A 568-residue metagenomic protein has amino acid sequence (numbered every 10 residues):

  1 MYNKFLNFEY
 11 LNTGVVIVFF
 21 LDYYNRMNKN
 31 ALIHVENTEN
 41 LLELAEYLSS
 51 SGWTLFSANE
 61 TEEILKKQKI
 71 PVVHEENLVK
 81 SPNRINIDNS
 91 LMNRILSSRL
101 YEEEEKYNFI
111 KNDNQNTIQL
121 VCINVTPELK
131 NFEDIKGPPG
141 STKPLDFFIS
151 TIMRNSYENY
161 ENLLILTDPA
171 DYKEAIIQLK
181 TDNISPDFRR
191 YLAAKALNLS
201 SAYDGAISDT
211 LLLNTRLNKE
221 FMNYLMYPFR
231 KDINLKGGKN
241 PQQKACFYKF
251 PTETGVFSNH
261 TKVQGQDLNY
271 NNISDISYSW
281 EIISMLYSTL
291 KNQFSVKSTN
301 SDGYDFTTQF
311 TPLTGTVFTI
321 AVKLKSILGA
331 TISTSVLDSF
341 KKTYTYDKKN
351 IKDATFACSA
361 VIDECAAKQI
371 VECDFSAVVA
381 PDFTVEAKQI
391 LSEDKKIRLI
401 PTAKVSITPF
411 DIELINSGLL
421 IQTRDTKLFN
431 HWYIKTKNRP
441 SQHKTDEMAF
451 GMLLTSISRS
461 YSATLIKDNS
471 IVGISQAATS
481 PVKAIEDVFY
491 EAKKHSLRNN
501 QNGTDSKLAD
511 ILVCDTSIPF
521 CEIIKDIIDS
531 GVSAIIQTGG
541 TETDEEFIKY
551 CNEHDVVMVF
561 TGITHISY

Functional and structural regions predicted by a protein language model:
Y2, N7-Y10, D22-Y24: Short, positively charged and aromatic/hydrophobic N-terminal segments
M27-L78: N-terminal glycine-/serine-/threonine-rich phosphate-binding loop
K29, N40-L42, Y47, Q115-H260 (+5 more regions): Internal alpha/beta core interface subdomains
W53-E62, L166, A357-S359, A377-D382 (+2 more regions): Short internal beta-strands
E60-E128, F132: Glycine-rich nucleotide/cofactor/substrate-binding loop typically near the N-terminus or early in the first domain
N218-S462, D468-V472, P481-N499, D505-L508: Long, structured protein-protein interaction/assembly regions in large complexes
I370, F489-T543: Zn2+-dependent cytidine deaminase-like catalytic core
F375-L391, K395-R398, S406, K525-I566: C-terminal binding/interaction regions
